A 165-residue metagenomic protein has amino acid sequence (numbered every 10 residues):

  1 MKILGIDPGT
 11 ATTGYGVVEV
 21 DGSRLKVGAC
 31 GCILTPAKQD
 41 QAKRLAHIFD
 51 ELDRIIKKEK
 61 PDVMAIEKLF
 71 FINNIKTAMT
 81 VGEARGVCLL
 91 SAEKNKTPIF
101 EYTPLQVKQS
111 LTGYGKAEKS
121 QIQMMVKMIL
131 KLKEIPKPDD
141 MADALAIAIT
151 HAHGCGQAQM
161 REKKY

Functional and structural regions predicted by a protein language model:
M1-Y165: Phosphate- and other anionic-substrate recognition elements at nucleic-acid/protein interfaces
